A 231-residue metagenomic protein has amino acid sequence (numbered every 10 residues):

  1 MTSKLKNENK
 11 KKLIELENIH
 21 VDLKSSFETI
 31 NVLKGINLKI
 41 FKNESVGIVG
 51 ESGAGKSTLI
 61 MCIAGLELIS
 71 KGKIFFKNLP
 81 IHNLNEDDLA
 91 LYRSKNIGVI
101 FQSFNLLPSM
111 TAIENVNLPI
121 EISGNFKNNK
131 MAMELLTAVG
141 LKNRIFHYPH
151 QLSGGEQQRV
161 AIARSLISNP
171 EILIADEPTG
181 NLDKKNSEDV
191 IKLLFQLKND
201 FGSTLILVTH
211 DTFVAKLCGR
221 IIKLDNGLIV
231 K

Functional and structural regions predicted by a protein language model:
M1-D22, V230-K231: ABC-family P-loop ATPase nucleotide-binding domain
L13-I14, I19-L217, I221-L224: ABC family nucleotide-binding domain
